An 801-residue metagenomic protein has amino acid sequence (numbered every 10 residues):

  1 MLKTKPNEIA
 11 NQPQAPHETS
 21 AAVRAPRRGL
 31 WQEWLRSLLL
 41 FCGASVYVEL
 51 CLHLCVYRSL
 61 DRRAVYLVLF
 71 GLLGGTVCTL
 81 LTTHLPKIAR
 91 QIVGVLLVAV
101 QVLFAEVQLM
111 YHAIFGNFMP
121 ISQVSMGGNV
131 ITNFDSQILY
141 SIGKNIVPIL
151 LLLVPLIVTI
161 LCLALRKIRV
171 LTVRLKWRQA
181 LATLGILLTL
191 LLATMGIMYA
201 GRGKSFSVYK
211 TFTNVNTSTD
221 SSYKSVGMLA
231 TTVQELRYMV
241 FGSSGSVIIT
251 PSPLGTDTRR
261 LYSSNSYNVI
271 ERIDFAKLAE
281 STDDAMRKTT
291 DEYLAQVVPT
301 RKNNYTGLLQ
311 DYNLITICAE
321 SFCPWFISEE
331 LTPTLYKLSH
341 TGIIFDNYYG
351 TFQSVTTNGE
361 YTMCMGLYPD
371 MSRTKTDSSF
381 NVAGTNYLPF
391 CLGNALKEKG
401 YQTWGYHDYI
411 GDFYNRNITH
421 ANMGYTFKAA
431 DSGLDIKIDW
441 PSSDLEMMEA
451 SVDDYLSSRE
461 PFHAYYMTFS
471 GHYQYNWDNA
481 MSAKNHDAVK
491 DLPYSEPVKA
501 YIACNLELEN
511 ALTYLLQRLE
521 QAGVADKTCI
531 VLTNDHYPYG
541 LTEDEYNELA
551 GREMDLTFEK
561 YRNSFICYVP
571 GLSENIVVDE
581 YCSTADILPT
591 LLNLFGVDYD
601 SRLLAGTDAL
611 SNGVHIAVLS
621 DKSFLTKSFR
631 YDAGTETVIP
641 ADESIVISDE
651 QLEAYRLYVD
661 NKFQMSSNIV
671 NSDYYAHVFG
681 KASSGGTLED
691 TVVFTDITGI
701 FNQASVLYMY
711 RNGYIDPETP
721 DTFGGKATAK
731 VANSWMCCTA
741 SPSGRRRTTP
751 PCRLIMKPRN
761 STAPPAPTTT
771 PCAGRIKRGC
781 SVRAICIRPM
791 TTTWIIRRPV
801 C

Functional and structural regions predicted by a protein language model:
M1-L35, I168-W177, D649, N671-G686: Short, Lys/Arg-enriched, disordered terminal segments
L2-K3, V23-S264: Transmembrane and membrane-interface helices of multi-pass, inner-membrane envelope-modifying transferases
N7-S20, I249-Y293, V297, E643 (+3 more regions): Intrinsically disordered, low-complexity repeat and linker tracts
V130-I131, L314-I317, F322, Y466 (+4 more regions): Residue-level preference for non-acidic, small/hydrophobic
V215-T316, S321-T334: Membrane/wall-proximal cationic-aromatic binding patches
D283-E689: Solvent-exposed soluble domains appended to multi-pass membrane proteins
S583-L594, S734-C737, I796-C801: Active-site-proximal alpha-helical segments within enzyme catalytic domains
G685-Q703, R711-N712, D716-W735, T739-T769 (+1 more regions): Feature responds to low-complexity, polar/acidic, surface-exposed segments characteristic of secreted/exported proteins
